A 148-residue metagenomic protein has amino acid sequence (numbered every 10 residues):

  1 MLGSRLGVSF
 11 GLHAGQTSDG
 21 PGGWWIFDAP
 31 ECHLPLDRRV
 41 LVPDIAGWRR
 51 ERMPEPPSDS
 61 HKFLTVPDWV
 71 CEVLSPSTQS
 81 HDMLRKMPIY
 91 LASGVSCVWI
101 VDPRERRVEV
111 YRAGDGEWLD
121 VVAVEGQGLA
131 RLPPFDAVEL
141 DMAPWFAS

Functional and structural regions predicted by a protein language model:
M1-S148: Gly/Pro/Ser/Thr-rich low-complexity, intrinsically disordered segments predominantly at protein N-termini
